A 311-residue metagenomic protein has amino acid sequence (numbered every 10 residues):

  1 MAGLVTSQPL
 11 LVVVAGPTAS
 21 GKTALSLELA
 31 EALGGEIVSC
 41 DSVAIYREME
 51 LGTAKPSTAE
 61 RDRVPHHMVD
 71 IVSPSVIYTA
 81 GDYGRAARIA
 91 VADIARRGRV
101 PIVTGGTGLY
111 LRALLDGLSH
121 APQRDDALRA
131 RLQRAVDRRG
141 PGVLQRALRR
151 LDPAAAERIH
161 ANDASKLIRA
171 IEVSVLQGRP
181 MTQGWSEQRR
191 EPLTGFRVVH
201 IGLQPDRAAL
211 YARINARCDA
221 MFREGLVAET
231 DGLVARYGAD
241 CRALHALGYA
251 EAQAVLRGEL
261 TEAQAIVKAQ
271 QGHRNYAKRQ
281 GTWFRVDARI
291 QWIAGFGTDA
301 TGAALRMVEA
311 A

Functional and structural regions predicted by a protein language model:
M1-A311: Phosphate/pyrophosphate-binding catalytic cores of soluble transferases and nucleic-acid-acting enzymes
